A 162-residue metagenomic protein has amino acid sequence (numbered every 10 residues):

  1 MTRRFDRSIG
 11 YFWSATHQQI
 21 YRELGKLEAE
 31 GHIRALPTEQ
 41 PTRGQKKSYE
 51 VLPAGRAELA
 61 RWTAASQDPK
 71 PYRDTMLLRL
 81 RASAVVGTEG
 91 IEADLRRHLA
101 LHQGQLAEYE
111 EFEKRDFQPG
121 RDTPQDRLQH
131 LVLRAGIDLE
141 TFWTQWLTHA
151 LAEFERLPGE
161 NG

Functional and structural regions predicted by a protein language model:
M1-R73: Basic helix-turn-helix/winged-helix DNA-binding cores and closely related short helical interaction motifs
F12-W13, R81, L128: Tryptophan-centric aromatic hotspots in well-structured domains and transmembrane helices
T16, P69, I91, D122-Q129: Residue-level recognition of alpha-helical structural elements
Q19, Q40-P41, K47, D94 (+1 more regions): Alpha-helical scaffold segments that form or flank carboxylate-/histidine-based iron centers
A60-E111: Amphipathic alpha-helical dimerization/coiled-coil segments that flank or bridge DNA-binding/regulatory modules
E92, L99, Q103-L106, E113 (+4 more regions): Heptad-repeat amphipathic alpha-helical coiled-coil interaction surface used for oligomerization/assembly
E111-V132: Acidic interhelical loop/turn segments
A152-G162: Long amphipathic alpha-helical coiled-coil segments
